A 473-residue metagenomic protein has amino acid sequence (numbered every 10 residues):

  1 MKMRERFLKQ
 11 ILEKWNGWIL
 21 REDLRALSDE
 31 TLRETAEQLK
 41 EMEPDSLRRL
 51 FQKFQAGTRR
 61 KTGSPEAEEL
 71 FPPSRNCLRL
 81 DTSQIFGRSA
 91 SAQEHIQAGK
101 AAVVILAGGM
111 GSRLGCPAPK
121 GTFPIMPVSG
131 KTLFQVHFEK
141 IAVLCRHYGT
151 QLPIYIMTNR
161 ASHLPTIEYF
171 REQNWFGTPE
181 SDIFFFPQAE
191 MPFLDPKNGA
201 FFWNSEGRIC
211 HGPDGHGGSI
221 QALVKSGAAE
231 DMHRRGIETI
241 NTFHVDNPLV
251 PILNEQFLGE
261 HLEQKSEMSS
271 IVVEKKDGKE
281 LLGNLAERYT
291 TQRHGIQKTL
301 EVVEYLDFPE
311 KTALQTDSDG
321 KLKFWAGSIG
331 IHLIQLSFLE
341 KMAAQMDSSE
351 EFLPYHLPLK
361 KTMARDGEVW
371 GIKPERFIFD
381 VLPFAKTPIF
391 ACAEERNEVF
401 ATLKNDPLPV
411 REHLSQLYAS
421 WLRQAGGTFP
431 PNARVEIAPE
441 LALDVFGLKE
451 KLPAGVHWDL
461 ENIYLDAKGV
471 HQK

Functional and structural regions predicted by a protein language model:
R4-S181, P192, W203-A222, A228-E230 (+5 more regions): N-terminal glycine-rich phosphate-binding loop and ensuing alpha1 helix
V103-I105, I156, F185, T242 (+2 more regions): Structural beta-sheet core signal
A107-G108, V245, L336: Residues immediately flanking
M157-R160, H244, L333: Conserved residues at beta->alpha junctions
T158, P187-A189, A393-E395: A general secondary-structure junction signal
E180-L281, E287: Conserved beta-loop-beta/alpha segment of the NTase-like Rossmann-fold superfamily that binds/positions NTPs
G236-N241, L249-L253, L258-T428: Catalytic core of tubulin tyrosine ligase-like
